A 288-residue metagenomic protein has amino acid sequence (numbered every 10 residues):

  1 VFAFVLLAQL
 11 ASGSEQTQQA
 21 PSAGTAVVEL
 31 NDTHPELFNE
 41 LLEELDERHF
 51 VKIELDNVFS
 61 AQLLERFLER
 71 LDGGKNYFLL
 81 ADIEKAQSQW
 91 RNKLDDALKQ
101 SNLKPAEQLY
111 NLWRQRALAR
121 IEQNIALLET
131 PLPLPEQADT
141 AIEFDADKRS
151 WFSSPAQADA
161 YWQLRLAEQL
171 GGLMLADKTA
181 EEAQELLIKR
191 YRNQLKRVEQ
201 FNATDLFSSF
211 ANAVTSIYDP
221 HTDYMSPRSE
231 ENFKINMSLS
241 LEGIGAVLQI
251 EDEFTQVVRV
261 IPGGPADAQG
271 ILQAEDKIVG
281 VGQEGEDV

Functional and structural regions predicted by a protein language model:
V1-Q9: Bacterial N-terminal signal peptides
S12-V288: Flexible, low-complexity junctional segments that flank or bridge functional domains
